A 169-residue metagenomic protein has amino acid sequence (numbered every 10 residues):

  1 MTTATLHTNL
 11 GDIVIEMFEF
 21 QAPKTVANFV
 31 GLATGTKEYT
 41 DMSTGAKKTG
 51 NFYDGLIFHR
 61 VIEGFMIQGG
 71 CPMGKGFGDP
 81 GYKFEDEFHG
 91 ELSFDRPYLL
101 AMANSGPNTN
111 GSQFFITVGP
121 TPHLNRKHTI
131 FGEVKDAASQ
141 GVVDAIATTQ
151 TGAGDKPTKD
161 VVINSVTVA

Functional and structural regions predicted by a protein language model:
M1-A169: Cyclophilin-like peptidyl-prolyl cis-trans isomerases
